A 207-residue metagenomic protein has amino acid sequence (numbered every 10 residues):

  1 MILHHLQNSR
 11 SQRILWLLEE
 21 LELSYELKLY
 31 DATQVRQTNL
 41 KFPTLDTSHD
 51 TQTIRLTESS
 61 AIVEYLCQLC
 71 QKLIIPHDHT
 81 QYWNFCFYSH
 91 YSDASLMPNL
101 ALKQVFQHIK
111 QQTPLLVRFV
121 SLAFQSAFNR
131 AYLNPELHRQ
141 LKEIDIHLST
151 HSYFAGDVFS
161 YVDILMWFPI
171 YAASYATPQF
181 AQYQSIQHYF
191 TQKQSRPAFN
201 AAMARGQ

Functional and structural regions predicted by a protein language model:
M1-F124: GST-like domain detector, emphasizing the conserved glutathione-binding G-site in the N-terminal thioredoxin-like
L27, D157, Q182, A202-M203: A generic structural-conservation signal
A61, S185, A198: Residue-level recognition of oxygen-bearing side chains
C67, P169-I170, M203: Active-site-flanking alpha-helical
C67-Q68, S149, S195: Residues at helix-coil transition
S92-Q192: GST-like fold's C-terminal all-alpha helical module
Y189, K193-Q207: C-terminal or late-domain output modules
